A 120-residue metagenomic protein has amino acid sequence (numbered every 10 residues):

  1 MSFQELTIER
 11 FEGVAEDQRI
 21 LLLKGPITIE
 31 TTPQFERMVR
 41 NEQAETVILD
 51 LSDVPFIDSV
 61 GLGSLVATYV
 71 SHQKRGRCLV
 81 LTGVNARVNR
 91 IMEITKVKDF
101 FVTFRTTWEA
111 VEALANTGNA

Functional and structural regions predicted by a protein language model:
M1-E5, N119-A120: Short, low-complexity, intrinsically disordered N-terminal peptides in bacterial proteins
S2, I8-E9, S71, R87: N-terminal processing/targeting junctions
F3-R37: STAS-typified acidic loop motif
T7-E12, R40-E42, G61-G63, T117: A broad, low-specificity signal for short, low-complexity segments enriched in glycine/proline and polar/charged
E9, T82, F104: General small-molecule cofactor/ligand-binding pocket signal
P26-F101: Amphipathic alpha-helical interaction surfaces in cytosolic regulatory modules
R105-A120: A charged, well-structured terminal subsegment
